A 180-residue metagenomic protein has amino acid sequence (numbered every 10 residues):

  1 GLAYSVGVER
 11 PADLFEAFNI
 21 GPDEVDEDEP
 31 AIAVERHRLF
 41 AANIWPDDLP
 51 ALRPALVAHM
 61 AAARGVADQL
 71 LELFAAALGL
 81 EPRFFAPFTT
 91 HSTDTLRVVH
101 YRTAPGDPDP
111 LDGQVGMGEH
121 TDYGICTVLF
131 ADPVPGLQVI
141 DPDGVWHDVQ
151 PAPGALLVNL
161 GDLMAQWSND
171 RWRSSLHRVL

Functional and structural regions predicted by a protein language model:
G1-L180: Peripheral, non-catalytic segments flanking oxidoreductase cores
